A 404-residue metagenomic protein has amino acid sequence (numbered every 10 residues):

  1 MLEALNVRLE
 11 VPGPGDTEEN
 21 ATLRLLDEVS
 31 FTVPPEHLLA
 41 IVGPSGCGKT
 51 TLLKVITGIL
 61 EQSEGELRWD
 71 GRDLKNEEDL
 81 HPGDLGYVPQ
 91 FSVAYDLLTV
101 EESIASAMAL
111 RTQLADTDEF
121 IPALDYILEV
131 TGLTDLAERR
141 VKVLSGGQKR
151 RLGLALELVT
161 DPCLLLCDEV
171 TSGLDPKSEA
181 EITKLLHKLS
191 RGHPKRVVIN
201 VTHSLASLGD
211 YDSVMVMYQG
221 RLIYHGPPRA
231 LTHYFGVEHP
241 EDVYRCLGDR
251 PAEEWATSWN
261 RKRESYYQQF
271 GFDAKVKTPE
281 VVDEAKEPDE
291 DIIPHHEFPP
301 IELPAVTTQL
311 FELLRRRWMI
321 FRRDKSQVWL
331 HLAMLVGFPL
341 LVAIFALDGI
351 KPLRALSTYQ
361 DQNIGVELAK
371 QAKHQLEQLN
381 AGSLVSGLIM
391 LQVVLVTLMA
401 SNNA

Functional and structural regions predicted by a protein language model:
M1-N6, V11-T22, P44, E66-W69 (+4 more regions): Topological signature of polytopic alpha-helical transporters
L2, L25-L26, P82: Conserved structural motif at the start of ABC-family nucleotide-binding domains
T57: Helix-to-loop junction immediately C-terminal to a conserved catalytic motif
F91, D96-Q113: Q-loop/switch helix immediately C-terminal to the Walker
E119-L136: Conserved ABC ATPase "signature" region
R140-L144: Conserved ABC ATPase signature
L154, I182: Hydrophobic anchor residue at the start of the ABC signature
E157-L158: ABC ATPase C-loop
